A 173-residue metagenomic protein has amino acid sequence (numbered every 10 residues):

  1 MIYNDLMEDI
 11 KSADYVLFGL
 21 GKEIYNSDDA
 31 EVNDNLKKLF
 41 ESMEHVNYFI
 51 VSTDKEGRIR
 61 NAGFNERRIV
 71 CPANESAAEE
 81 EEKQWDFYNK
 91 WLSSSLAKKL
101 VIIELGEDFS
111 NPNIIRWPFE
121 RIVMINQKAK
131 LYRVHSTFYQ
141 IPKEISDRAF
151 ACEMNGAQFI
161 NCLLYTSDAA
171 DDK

Functional and structural regions predicted by a protein language model:
M1-S167: Conserved catalytic alpha/beta core of Sir2/sirtuin-type deacylases, generalized to analogous enzyme cores that bind
D168-K173: A short, hydrophobic C-terminal helix/tail in secreted or cell-surface proteins
